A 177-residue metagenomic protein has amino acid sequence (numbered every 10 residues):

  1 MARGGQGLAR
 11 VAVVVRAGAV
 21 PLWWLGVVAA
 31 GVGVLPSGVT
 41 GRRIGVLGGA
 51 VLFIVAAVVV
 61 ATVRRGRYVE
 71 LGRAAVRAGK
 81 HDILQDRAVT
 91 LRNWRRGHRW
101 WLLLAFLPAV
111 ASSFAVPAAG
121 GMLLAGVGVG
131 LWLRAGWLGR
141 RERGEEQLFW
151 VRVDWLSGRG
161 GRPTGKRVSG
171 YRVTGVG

Functional and structural regions predicted by a protein language model:
M1-V14, D82, E142-G177: Cytosolic/matrix-facing juxtamembrane and C-terminal tails of multi-pass cellular membrane proteins
A2-P21, V32-I44, S113, R141-E142: Juxtamembrane/disordered regions of integral membrane proteins
A12-W23, A88-H98: Short, amphipathic, aromatic/basic-enriched membrane-interface segments that mark the entry/exit of transmembrane
V32-V34, G41, G97-V129: Alpha-helical transmembrane segments and their membrane-interface junctions in multi-pass membrane proteins
L35-V69, W132-A135: Hydrophobic alpha-helical membrane-embedded segments
V63-H81: Membrane-helix interface/capping segments
A75-W101: Short membrane-interface loop/juxtamembrane segments of multi-pass integral membrane proteins
G120-S157: Alpha-helical transmembrane segments and their immediate juxtamembrane interface regions
